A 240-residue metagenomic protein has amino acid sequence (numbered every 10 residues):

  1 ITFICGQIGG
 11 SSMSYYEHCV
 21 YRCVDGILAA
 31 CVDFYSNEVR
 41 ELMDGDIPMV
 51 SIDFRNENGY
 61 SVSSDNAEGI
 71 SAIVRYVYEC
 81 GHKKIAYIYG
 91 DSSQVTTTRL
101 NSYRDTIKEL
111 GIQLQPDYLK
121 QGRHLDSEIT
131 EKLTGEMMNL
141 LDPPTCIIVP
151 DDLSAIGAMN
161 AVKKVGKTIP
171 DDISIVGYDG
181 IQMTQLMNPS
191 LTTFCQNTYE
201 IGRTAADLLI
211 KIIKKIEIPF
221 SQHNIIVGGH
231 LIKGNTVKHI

Functional and structural regions predicted by a protein language model:
I1-R75, E79, M137-N139: Alpha-helical recognition/docking segments in bacterial nutrient-uptake and carbohydrate-utilization systems
F3-S12, V62-A72, I88-L133, I148-I156 (+3 more regions): Hinge/beta->alpha junction and helix N-cap segments in small-molecule ligand-binding domains
D25, H82-K84, T145: Short acidic/polar active-site loop segments enriched in Thr and Asp
E38-R40, S61, T97-T98, G157-M159 (+1 more regions): Short glycine-/acidic-enriched loop or helix-start segments at secondary-structure transitions that form or flank
M43, K108, K163: Anion (oxyanion) recognition and catalysis
K132-I240: Flexible loop/turn connectors
